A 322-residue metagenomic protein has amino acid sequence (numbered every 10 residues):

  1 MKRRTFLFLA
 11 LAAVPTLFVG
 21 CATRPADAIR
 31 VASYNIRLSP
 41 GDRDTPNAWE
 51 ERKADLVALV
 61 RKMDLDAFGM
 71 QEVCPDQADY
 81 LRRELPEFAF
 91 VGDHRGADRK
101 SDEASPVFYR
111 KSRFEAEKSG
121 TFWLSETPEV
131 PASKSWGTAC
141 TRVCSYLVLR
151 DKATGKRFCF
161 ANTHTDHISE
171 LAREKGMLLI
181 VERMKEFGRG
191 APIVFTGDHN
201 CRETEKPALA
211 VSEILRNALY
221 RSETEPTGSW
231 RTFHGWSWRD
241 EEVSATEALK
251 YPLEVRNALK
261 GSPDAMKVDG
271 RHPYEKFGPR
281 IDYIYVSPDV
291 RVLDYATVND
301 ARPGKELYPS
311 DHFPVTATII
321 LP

Functional and structural regions predicted by a protein language model:
R3-L7: N-terminal export leaders
F8, F18-E84, A97-D102, L178 (+1 more regions): N-terminal, active-site-proximal structural segment of metallo-dependent hydrolase catalytic domains
I36, T163-T165, D198-H199, F313: Active-site metal-binding loops of divalent metal-dependent hydrolases
P40-T45, P128-W136, T163-E170: Surface-exposed cleft-lining segments at the edges of enzyme active sites
A67-R157, A161: Structured beta-strand-rich core segments of catalytic domains in phosphoester-bond hydrolases
G69-Q71, D93, V194-D198, A218-Y220: Active-site neighborhood of phospho(di)ester-bond hydrolases with catalytic His/Asp-centered motifs
T141-T163, E170-A210: His/acidic metal-ligating clusters that form di-metal
L171, M184-I193, C201-P322: Metal-dependent phosphoester-hydrolase catalytic domains
